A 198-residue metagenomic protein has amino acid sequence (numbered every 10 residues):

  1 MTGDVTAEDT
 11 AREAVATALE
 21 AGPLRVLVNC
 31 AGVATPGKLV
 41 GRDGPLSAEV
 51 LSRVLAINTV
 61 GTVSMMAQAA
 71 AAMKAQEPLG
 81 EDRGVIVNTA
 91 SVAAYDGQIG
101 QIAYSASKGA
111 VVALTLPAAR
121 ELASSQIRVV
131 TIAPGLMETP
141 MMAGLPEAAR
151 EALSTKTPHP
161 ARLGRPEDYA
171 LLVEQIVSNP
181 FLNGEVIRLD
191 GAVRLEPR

Functional and structural regions predicted by a protein language model:
T2-E13, A48: The beta1-alpha1 cofactor-binding region of Rossmann-like NAD(H)/NADP(H)-dependent oxidoreductases
R12, A34-S52, A71, A75-G80 (+2 more regions): Conserved mid-core segment of classical short-chain dehydrogenase/reductases
V54-A56, A148-D168: Catalytic Tyr-x(3-8)-Lys segment
M66, S107, T115: Active-site helix of classical SDR
S91: Residue(s) in the substrate-gating loop at a strand-loop-helix junction that position the organic substrate next
A123, R128, L182-E185: Short, small/polar-rich loop/turn modules that mediate ligand/substrate recognition or access, typified
R165-L189, R194: C-terminal substrate-recognition "lid" of short-chain dehydrogenase/reductases
